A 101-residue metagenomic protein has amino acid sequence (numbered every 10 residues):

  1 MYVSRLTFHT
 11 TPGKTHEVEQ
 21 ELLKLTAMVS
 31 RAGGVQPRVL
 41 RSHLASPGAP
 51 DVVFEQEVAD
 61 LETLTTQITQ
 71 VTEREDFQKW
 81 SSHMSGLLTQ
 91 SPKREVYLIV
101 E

Functional and structural regions predicted by a protein language model:
M1-F77, G86-E101: Short S/T/G/P-rich N-terminal loop/turn motif that feeds into the first structured element of a domain
